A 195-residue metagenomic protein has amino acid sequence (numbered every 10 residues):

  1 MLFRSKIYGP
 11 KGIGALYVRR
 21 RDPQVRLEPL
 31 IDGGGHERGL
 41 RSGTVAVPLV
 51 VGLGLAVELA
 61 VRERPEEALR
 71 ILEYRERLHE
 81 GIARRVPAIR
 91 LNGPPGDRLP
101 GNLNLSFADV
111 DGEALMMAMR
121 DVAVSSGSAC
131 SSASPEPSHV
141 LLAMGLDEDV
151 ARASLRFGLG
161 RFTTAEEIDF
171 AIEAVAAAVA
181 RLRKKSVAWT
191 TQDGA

Functional and structural regions predicted by a protein language model:
M1-P29, G33-R38, S42-L55: Active-site PLP attachment segment
F3-R4, L27, L40, G93 (+3 more regions): Thr-Gly-centered strand-to-loop micro-motif
P10, Q24, V47-V50, R75 (+5 more regions): A general structural signal for well-ordered alpha-helical segments in protein cores
G14-L16, R38, L78-I82, P87-A118: Anionic-ligand binding region
S42, A46-V50, R64-R75, G112 (+3 more regions): Generic structural signal for well-ordered, non-membrane alpha-helical segments in soluble metabolic enzymes
L49, P137-A195: PLP-dependent enzyme catalytic core of the Aspartate aminotransferase-like
A56-E80, R90-L99: Structural signature of PLP-dependent enzymes
L103-R156: Conserved C-terminal alpha-helix-loop-beta "cap" of PLP-dependent enzymes that closes/shapes the active-site mouth
